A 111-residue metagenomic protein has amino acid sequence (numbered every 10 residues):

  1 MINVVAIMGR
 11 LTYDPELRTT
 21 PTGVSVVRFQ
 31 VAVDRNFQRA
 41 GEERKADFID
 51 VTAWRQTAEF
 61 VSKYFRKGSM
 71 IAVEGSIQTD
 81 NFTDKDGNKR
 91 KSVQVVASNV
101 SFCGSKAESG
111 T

Functional and structural regions predicted by a protein language model:
M1-T111: Single-stranded nucleic acid-binding surfaces, predominantly the OB-fold ssDNA-binding core
